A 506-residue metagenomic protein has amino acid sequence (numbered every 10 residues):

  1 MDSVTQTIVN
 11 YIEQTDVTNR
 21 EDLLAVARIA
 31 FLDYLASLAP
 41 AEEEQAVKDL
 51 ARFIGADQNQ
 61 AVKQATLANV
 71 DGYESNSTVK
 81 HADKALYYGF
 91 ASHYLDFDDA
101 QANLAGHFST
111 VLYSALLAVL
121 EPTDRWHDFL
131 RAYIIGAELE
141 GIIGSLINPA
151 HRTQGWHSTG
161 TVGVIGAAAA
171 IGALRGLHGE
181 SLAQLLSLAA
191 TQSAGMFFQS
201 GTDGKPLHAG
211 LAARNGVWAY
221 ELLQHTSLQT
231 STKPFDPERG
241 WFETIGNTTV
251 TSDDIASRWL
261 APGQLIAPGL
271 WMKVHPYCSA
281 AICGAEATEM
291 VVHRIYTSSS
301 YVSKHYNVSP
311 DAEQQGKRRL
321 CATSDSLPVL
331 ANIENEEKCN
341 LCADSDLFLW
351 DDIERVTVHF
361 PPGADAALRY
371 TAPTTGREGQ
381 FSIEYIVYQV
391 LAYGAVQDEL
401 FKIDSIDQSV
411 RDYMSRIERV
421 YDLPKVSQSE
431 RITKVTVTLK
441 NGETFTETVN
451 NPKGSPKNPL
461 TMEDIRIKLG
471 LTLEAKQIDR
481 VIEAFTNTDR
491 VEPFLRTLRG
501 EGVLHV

Functional and structural regions predicted by a protein language model:
M1-A105, G204, H208-R214, E221-A312 (+1 more regions): Terminal-appendage/accessory-domain detector
A27-F31, V111, D128, A132 (+4 more regions): Residue-level detector of well-ordered alpha-helical segments, enriched for hydrophobic/aromatic packing positions
L86-R125, I135, L139: Function-dense linear segments that define catalytic or interfacial modules in macromolecule-processing proteins
S109-Y113, A118, P122, L139 (+3 more regions): Short connector loops/turns at beta-strand edges and beta->alpha or beta->beta junctions
L112-V119, G136-E140, V164-R175, G216-L223 (+2 more regions): Buried hydrophobic packing segments
E121-R131, I135-W218, T230-E238: Glycine-rich, mobile lid/loop segments that gate access to catalytic sites or pores
